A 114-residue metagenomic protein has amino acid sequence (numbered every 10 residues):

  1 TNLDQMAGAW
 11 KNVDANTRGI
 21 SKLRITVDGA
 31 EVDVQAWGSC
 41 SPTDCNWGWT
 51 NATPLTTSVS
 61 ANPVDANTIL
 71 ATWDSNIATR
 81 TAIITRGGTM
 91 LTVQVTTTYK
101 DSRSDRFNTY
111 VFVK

Functional and structural regions predicted by a protein language model:
T1-A9: N-terminal helix-cap/turn-to-beta initiation motif at the start of protein domains
M6, I25-V32, I84-T92: Short, solvent-exposed coil/turn segments at beta-strand boundaries
A7, V34, N46, T96 (+1 more regions): Generic intrinsically disordered, low-complexity segments enriched for polar/acidic and small residues
G8, N12, V111-V113: Extracellular glycan-interacting surfaces
N12-T79: Central antiparallel beta-sheet cores of small beta-barrel/beta-sandwich binding domains
N51-S58, T97-K114: Edge beta-strand at a domain terminus
T68-D101, F107: Beta-strand-rich cores of mature extracytoplasmic or soluble domains
